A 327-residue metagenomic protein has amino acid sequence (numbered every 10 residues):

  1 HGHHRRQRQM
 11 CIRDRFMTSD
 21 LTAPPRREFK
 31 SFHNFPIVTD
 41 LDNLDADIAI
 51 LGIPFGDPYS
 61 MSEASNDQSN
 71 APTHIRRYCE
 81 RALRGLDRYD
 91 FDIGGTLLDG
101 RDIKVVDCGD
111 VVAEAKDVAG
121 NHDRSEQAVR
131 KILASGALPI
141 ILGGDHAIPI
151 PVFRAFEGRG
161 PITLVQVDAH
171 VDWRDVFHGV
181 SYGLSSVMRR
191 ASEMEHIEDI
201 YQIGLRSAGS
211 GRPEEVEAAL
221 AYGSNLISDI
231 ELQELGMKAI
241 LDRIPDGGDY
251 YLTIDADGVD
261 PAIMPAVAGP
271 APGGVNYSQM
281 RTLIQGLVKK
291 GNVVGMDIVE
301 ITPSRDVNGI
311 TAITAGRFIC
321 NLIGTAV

Functional and structural regions predicted by a protein language model:
H1-D14: Single conserved hydrophobic/aromatic residue that forms the stacking wall/gate of nucleotide- or nucleobase-binding
F16-V327: Conserved alpha-helical scaffold segments that buttress catalytic/binding sites
